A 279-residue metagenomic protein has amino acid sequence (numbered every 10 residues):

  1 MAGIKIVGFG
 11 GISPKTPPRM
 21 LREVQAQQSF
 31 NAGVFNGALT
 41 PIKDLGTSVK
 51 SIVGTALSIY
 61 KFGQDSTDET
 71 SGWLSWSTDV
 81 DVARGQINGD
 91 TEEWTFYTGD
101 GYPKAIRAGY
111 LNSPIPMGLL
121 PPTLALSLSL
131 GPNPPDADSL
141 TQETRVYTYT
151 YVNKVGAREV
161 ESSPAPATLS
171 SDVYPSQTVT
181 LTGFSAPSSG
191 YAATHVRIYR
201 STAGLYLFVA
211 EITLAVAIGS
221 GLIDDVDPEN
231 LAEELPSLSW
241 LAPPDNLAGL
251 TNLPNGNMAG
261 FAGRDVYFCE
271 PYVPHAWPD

Functional and structural regions predicted by a protein language model:
A2-Q28, F35-N36, K43, K50 (+2 more regions): Disordered, low-complexity "stalk" and linker segments at domain junctions of extracellular and cell-surface proteins
